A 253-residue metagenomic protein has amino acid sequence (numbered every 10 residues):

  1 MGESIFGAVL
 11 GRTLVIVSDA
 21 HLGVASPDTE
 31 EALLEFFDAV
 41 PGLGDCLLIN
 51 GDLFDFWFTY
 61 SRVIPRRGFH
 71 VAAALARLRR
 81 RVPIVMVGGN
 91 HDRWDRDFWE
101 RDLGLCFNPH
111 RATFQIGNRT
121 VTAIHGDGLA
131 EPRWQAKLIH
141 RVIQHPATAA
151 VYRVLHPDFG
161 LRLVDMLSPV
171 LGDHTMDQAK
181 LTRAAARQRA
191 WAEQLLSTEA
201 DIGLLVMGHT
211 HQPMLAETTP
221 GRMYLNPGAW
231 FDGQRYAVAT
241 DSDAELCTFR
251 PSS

Functional and structural regions predicted by a protein language model:
G2-T13, V17, L22-I116: Core catalytic region of metal-dependent phosphoesterases/phosphodiesterases, especially metallo-beta-lactamase-like
E3, G7, L14, I49 (+3 more regions): Membrane-targeting and insertion segments and their boundary/processing signals
D19, P251-S253: Conserved histidine-centered catalytic loops in small-molecule metabolism enzymes
V40, G44, Y60-V63, R77 (+7 more regions): Short amphipathic alpha-helical patches
I49-D55, V82-G88, V121-H125, I143-V151 (+2 more regions): Low-complexity, flexible helical/coil segments
D55-L78, L171-I202: N-terminal short leaders/motifs
D102-H110, T120-T122, D127, E131-I139 (+2 more regions): Conserved beta-sheet core of the metallophosphoesterase superfamily
G126-A190: Active-site-proximal loop/helix segment associated with metal-binding centers of metalloenzymes
